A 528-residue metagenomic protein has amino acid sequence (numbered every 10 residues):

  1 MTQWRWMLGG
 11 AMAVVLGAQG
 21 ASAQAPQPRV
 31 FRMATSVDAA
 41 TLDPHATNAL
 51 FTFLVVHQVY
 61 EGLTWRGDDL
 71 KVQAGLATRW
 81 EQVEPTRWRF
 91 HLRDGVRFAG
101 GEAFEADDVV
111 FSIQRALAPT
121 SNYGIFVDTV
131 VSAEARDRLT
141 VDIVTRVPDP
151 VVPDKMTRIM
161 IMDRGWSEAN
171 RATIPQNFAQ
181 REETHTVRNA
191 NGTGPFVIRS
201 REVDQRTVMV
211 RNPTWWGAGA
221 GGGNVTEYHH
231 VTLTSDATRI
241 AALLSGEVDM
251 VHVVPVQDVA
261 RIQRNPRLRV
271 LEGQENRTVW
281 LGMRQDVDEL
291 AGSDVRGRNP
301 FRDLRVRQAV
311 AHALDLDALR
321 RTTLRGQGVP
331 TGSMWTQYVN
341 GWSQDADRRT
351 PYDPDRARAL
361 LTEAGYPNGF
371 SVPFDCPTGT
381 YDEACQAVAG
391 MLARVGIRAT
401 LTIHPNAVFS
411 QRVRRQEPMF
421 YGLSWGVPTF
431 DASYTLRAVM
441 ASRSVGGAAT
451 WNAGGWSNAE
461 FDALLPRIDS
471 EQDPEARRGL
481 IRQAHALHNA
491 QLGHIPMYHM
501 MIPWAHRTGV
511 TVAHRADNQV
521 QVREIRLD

Functional and structural regions predicted by a protein language model:
S22-A25, E81, I125-P175: Surface-exposed binding/hinge segments that line and control ligand-binding clefts or catalytic entry sites
P26, T78-N122, R136, T140-V147 (+4 more regions): Aromatic- and charge-enriched surface segment that lines or borders ligand/interaction sites
A34-E84, Q114, N191-P195: N-terminal lobe/hinge region of extracytoplasmic solute-binding protein
K71, I159-G223, E227-H229, S343 (+2 more regions): Gly/Pro-rich hinge or "lid" segments in bacterial periplasmic/extracellular proteins
R89, L304-Q308, H312, R320 (+4 more regions): Extracytoplasmic/peripheral linker and loop segments enriched in polar/acidic and small residues with frequent Thr/Pro
T184, T214-R261, L304, A389 (+1 more regions): Ligand-site clamp/hinge motif
F196, H312, V329-E363, Y381-E383: Structural transition elements
W504-D528: Long beta-strand-rich cores associated with HINT superfamily self-processing modules
